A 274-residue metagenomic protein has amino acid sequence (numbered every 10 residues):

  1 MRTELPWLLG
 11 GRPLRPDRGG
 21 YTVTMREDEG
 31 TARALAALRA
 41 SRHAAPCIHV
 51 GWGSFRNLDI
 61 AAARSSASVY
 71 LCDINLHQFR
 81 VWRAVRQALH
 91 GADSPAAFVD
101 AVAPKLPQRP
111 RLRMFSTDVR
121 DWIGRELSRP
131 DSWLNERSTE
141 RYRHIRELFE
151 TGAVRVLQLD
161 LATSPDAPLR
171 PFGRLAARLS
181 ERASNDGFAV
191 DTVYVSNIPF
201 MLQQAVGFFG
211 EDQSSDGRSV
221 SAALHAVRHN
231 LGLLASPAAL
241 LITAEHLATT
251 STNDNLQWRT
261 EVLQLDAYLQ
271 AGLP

Functional and structural regions predicted by a protein language model:
M1-A45, T243-E245: N-terminal charged/capping segments associated with class I S-adenosyl-L-methionine
R2-T22, A67-T163: Class I S-adenosyl-L-methionine-dependent methyltransferase module
H43-F55, V69-Y70: Conserved class I S-adenosyl-L-methionine
C47, A67, F188-D191: Conserved acidic residues
G51-N57, N75-Q78, P199-M201: Gly/Ser/Thr-rich loops at beta-strand to alpha-helix junctions that form or flank small-molecule/cofactor-binding
S54-S66: Conserved SAM-binding loop of SAM-dependent methyltransferases across substrates and taxa, primarily the Class I
A62-A63, R83, A205-G207: Short amphipathic alpha-helical segments
R146-P274: Alpha-helical subdomain
